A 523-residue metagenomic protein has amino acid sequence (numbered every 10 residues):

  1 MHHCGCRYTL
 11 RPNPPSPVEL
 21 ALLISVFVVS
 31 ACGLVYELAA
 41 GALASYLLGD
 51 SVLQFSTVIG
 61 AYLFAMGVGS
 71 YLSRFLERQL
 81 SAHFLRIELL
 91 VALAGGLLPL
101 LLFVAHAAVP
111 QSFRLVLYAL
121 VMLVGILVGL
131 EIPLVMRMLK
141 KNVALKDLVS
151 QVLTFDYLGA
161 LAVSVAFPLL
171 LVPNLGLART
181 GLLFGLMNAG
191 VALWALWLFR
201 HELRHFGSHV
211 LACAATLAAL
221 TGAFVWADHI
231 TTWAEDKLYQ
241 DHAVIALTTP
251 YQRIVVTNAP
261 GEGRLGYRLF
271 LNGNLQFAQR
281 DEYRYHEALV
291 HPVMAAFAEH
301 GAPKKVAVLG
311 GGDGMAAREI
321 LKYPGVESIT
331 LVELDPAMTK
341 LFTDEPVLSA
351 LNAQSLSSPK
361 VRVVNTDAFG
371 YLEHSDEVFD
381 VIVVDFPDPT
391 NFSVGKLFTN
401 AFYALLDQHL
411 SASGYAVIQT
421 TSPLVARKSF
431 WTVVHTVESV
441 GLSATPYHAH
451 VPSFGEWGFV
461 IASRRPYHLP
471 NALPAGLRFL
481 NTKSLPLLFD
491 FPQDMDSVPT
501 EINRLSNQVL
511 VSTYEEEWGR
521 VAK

Functional and structural regions predicted by a protein language model:
H2-A246, Q252-L348, A353-P452, W457-P466 (+1 more regions): Alpha-helical transmembrane segments of multi-pass membrane proteins
Q252, R465-K523: SAM/dcSAM-binding transferase cores
